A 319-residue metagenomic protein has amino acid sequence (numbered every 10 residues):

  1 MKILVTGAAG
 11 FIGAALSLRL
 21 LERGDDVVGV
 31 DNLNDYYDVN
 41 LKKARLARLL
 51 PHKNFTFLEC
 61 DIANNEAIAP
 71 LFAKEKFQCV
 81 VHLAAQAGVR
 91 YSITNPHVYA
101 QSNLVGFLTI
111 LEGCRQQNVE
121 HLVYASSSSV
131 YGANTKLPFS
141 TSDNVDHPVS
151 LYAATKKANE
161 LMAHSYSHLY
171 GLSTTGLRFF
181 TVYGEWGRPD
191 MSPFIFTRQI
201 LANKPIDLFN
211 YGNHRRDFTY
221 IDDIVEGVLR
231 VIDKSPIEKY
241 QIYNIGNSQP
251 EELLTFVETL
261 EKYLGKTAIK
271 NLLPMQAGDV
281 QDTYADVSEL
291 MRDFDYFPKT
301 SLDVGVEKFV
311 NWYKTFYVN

Functional and structural regions predicted by a protein language model:
M1-V182, I232, Y296, W312 (+1 more regions): N-terminal Rossmann-like NAD(P)+-binding domain of SDR-like oxidoreductases, especially those catalyzing
L49, A163, F196, L290-M291: Structural element of the ATP-grasp superfamily
A63, A87, G187, E251-E252 (+1 more regions): Short alpha-helical
E66, Q78, R90, H97 (+8 more regions): Residues in well-ordered alpha-helical elements
S92, S142-H147, L172-E185, R198-T219 (+2 more regions): A conserved pocket-lining segment of Rossmann-fold NAD(P)-dependent short-chain dehydrogenase/reductase
L137-P138, P189-T197: A glycine/serine/threonine-rich, flexible loop-to-helix segment that serves as the NAD(P) cofactor-binding "lid"
A158, M162, Y166, F196 (+2 more regions): Hydrophobic alpha-helix immediately C-terminal to the catalytic Tyr-X-X-X-Lys motif of short-chain
I200-N319: C-terminal substrate-binding subdomain of Rossmann-fold SDR/epimerase-dehydratase oxidoreductases
